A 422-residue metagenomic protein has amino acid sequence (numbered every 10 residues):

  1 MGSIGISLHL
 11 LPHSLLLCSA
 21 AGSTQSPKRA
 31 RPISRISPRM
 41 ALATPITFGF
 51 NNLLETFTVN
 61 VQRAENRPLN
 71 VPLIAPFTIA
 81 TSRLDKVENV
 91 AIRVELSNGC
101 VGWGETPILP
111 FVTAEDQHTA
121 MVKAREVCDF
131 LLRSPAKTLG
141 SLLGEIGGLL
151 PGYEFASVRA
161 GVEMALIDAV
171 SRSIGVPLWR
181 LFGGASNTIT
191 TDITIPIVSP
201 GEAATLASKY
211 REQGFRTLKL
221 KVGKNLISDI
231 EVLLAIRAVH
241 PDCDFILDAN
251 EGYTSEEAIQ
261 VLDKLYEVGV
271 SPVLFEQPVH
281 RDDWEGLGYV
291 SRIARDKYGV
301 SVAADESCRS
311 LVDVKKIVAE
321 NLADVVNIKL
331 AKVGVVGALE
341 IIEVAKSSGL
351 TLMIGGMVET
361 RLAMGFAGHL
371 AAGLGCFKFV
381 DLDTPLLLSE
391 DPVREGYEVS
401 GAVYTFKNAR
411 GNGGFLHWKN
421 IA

Functional and structural regions predicted by a protein language model:
M1-A30, L42-A43: N-terminal chloroplast transit peptides
L42-A114, L388-V393: Structured beta-strand/loop patches that form or line metal/cofactor-binding pockets in enzymes
N51, F57, Q62-A64, L69-V71 (+2 more regions): Flexible C-terminal active-site loop/helix
T58-V61, E95-S173: Metal- or metallocofactor-binding catalytic centers and their adjacent structured scaffolds across diverse enzyme
R172-S199, V232: N-terminal small/glycine-rich loop or linker at the start of catalytic domains across soluble metabolic enzymes
V176, I195-A204, K209, L226: Active-site beta->alpha loop and helix N-cap motifs at the rims of alpha/beta catalytic domains
K209-L218: Catalytic domains of carbohydrate-active enzymes, especially glycoside hydrolases
L220-G365, E390-P392, Y397-V399: Catalytic core of soluble alpha/beta enzymes
